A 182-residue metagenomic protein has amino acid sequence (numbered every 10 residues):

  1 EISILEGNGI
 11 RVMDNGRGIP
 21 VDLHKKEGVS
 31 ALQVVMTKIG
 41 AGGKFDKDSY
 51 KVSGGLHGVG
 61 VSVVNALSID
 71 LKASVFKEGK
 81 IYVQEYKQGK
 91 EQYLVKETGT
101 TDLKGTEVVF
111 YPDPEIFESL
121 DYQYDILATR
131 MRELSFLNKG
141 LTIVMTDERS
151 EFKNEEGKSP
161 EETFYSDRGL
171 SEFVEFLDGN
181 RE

Functional and structural regions predicted by a protein language model:
E1-I4: A conserved short beta-strand within the histidine kinase catalytic ATPase domain
E6-A31, G42-D167, F173: GHKL-type ATPase core
V35: Short basic (Lys/Arg) and small-residue
K38-I39: Mobile ATP-lid/nucleotide-binding loop of the nucleotide-binding subdomain
L177-E182: Short, intrinsically disordered, charge-balanced linker/junction segments flanking boundaries in proteins
